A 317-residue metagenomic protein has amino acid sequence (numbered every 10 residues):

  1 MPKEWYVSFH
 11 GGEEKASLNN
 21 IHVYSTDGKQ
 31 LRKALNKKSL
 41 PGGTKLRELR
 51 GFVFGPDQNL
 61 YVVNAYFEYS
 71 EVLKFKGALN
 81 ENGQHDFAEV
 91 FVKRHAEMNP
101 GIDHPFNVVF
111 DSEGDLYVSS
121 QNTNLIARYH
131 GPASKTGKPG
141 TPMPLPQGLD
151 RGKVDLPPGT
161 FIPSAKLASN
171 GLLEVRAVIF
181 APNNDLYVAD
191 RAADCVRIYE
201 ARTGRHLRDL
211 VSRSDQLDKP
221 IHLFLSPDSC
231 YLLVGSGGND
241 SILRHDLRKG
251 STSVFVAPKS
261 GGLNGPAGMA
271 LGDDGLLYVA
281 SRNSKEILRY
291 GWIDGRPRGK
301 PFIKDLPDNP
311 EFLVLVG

Functional and structural regions predicted by a protein language model:
M1-R32: An edge-strand/N-cap motif at the start of beta-rich repeat modules
P2, A16-L18, L40-P56, E97-E113 (+5 more regions): Beta-rich, blade/repeat-based domains predominating in secreted/periplasmic proteins but also intracellular
E4-S8, N59-V62, D115-V118, D185-V188 (+2 more regions): Conserved beta-propeller blade signature
H10-G12, A65-F67, Q121-N122, G131 (+3 more regions): Short loop/turn segments immediately following the C-termini of beta-strands
E14, L18-I21, Y69-V72, N124-I126 (+3 more regions): Structural signal for beta-propeller blades
S25-K29, K76-E81, H130-S134, E200-R205 (+2 more regions): Short loop/turn segments that connect beta-strands within beta-propeller blades
Q30-G43, D86-N99, G152-S169, R205-S214 (+2 more regions): A short beta-strand motif characteristic of beta-propeller blades
R282-G317: Blade-level signature of beta-propeller repeat domains, shared across WD40, Kelch, NHL, RCC1 and BNR/Asp-box propellers
